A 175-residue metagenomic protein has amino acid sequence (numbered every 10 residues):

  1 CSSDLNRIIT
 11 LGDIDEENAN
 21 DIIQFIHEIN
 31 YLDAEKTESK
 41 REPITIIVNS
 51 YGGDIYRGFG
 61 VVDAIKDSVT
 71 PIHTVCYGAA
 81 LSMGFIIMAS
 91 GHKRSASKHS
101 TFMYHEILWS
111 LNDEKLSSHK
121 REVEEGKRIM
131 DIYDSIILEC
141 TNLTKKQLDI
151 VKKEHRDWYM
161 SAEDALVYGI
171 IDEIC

Functional and structural regions predicted by a protein language model:
C1-C175: Terminal-region recognition feature
